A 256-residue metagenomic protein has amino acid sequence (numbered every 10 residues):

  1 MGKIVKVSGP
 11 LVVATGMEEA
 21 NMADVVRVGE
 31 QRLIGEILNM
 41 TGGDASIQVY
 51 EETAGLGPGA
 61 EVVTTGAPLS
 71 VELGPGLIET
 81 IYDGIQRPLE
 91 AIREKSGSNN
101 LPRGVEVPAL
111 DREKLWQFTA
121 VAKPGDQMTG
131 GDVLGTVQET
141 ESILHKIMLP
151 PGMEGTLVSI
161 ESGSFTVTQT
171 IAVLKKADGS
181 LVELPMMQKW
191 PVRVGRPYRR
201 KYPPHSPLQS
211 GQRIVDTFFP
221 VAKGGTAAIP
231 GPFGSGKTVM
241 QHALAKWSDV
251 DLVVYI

Functional and structural regions predicted by a protein language model:
M1-V7: Generic start-of-chain signal for non-secretory N-termini
K3, E36, T217-P220: Residue-level recognition of specific faces of alpha-helices
V7-L208: Acidic-enriched and Gly/Ser
A177, L181-I256: Phosphate-binding glycine-rich loops and their immediate beta-loop-alpha structural context
